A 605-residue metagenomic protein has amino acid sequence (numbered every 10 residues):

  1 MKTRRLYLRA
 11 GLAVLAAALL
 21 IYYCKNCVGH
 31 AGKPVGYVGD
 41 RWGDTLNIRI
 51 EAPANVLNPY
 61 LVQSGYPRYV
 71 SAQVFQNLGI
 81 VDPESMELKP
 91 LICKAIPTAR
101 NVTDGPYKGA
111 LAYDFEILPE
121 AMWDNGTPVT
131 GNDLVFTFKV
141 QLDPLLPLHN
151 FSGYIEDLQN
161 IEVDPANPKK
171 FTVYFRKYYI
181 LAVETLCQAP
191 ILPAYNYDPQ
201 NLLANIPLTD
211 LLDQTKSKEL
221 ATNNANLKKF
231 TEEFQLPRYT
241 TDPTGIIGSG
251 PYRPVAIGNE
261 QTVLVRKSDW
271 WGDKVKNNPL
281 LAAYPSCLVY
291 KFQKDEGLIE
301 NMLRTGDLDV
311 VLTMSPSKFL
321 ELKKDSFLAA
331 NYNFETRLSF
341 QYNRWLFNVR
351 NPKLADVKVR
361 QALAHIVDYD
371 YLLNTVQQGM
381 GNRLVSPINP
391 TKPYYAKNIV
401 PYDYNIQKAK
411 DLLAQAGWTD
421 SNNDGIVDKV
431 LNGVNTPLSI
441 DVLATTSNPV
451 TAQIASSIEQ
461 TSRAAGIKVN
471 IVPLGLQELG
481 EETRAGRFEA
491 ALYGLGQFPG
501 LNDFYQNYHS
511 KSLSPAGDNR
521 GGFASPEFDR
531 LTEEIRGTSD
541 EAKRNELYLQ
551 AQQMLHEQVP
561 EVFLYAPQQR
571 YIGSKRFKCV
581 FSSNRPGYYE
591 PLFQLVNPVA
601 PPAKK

Functional and structural regions predicted by a protein language model:
N47, T130-T137, P168-T172, G250-P251 (+7 more regions): Alpha-helical secondary-structure segments
N47-G105, I247: N-terminal lobe/hinge region of extracytoplasmic solute-binding protein
I96-L148, D164, K169-Y174, I299-M302 (+1 more regions): Aromatic- and charge-enriched surface segment that lines or borders ligand/interaction sites
L118, R238-P243, W270-E321, S456-E459 (+2 more regions): Ligand-site clamp/hinge motif
L134, K169-F171, I299, R304-M314 (+4 more regions): Alpha-to-beta junction loops
P144, L148, V255-V265, K291-N351 (+5 more regions): Extracellular/periplasmic solute-recognition and catalytic clefts
S152-K229: Surface-exposed binding/hinge segments that line and control ligand-binding clefts or catalytic entry sites
G258-T262, R266, N343, I366-V400 (+4 more regions): Detector for C-terminal structural segments
